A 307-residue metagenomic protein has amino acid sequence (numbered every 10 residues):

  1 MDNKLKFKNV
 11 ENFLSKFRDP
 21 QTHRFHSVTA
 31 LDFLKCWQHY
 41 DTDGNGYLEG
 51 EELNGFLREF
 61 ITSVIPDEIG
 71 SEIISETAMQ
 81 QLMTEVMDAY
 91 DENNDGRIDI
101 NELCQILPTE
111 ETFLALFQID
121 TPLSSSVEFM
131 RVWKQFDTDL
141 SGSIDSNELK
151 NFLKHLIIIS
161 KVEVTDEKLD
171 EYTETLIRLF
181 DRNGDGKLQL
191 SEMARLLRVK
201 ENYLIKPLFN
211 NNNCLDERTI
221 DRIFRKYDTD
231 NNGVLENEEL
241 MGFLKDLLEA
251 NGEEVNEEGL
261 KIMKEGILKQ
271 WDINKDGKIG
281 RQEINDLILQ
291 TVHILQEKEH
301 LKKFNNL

Functional and structural regions predicted by a protein language model:
M1-D2, Q290-L307: C-terminal helix/juxtamembrane-tail motif
M1-N12: PEST-like, low-complexity acidic/proline-rich intrinsically disordered segments, predominantly at protein N-termini
E11-D19, C36, Y47-I69, R97-L114 (+4 more regions): Amphipathic regulatory helices of Ca2+-sensor modules
Q21, P66-S75, F117-T121, S160-D166 (+3 more regions): HEAT/armadillo-like alpha-solenoid scaffolds in large eukaryotic assembly and transport factors
A30-N45, G70-I100, S125-S141, D166-L190 (+3 more regions): Primarily EF-hand calcium-binding motifs
T112-I119, Y203-F209, E297-H300, F304: Intrinsically disordered, low-complexity Ser/Thr-rich linker and spacer segments in cell-wall-related proteins
L116-V127, K206-R218: Long, low-complexity, intrinsically disordered C-terminal regions of large eukaryotic nuclear proteins involved in RNA
